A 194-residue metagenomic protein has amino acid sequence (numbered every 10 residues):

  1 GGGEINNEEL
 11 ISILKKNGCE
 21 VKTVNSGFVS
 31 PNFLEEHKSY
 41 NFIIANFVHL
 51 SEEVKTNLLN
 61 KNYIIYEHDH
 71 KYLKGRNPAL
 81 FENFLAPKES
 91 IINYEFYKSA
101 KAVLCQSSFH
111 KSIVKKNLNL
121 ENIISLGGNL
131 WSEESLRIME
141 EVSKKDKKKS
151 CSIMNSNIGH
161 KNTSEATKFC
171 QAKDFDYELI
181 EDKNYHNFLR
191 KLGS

Functional and structural regions predicted by a protein language model:
G1-H49, A172, D176: N-terminal pre-catalytic "stem/leader" segment of glycosyltransferase-like enzymes
G2-I13, Q106, H110, K161-E165: Conserved alpha-helical elements of sugar-nucleotide-dependent glycosyltransferases
N41-I44, L58-P87, L104: Active-site proximal beta-strand in glycosyltransferases
H49, K71, F109-K111: Alpha-helix capping/helix-boundary segments
N83-V103, S112: Membrane-proximal helix-turn-helix segments that form the acceptor-binding/catalytic region of lipid-linked
S99-E141: Donor nucleotide-sugar binding/catalytic pocket of nucleotide-sugar-dependent glycosyltransferases
L130-F188: Conserved catalytic-core segment of nucleotide-activated headgroup transferases in glycan assembly
K191-S194: Acidic donor-binding loop of glycosyltransferase active sites
